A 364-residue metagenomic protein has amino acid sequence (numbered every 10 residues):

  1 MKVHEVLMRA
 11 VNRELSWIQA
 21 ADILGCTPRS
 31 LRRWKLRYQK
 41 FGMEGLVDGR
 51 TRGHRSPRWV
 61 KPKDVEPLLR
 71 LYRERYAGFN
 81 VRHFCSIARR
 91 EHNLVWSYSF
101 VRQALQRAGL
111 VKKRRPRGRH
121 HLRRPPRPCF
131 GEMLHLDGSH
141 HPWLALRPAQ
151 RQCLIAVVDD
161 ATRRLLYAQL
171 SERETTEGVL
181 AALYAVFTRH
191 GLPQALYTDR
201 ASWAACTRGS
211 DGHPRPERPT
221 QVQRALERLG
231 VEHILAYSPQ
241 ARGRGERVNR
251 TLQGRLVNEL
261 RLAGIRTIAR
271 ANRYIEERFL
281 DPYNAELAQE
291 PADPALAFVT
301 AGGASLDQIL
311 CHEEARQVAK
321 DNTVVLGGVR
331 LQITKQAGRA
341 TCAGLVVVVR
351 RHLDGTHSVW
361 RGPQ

Functional and structural regions predicted by a protein language model:
M1-L15, V65-R75: Short, amphipathic alpha-helical "recognition" segments used to contact nucleic acids or chromatin
W17-L24, F84, A88: Short alpha-helical "recognition helix" segments of helix-turn-helix
R29-R32, S99: Key DNA-contact positions within bacterial/archaeal DNA-binding proteins
G42-P142, R208-E217, L296-D307: Basic, flexible linker segments flanking DNA-binding modules in nucleic acid-interacting mobile-element proteins
W59, K63, L94-V95, Q106-V158 (+6 more regions): Mobile-element integrase/transposase regions, centering on the N-terminal DNA-binding/Zn-coordinating module
N80, D137, E259-Y274: Short, charged, surface-exposed loops that flank catalytic or proteolytic processing sites
L196-R200, S210-L256, N272: RNase H-like two-metal-ion nuclease catalytic core shared by retroviral integrases and related mobile-element nucleases
R278-Q364: C-terminal, beta-rich DNA-binding module of retroviral/retroelements integrases
